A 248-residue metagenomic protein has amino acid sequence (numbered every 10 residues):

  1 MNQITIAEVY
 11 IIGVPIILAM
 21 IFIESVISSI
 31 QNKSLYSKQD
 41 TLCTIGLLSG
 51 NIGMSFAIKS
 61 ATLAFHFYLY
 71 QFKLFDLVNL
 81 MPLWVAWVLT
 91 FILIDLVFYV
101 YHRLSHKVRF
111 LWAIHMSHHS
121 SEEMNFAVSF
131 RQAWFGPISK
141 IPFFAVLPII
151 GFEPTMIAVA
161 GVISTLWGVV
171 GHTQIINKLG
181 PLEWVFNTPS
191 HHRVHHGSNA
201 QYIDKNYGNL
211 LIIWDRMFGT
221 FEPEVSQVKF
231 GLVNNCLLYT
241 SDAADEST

Functional and structural regions predicted by a protein language model:
T5-P15, V85-I94: Alpha-helical transmembrane segments
A7-A19, G46-I58: Alpha-helical transmembrane segments of integral membrane proteins, especially early/N-terminal helices
I16-S25, D95: Central hydrophobic cores of alpha-helical transmembrane segments in multi-pass inner-membrane proteins across all
F22-L42: Membrane-interface helix-loop junction between the first two transmembrane segments
S49-A61, D76, M81-N235: Membrane-embedded catalytic scaffold of the fatty acid hydroxylase/desaturase
Y239-S247: Conserved small/polar residues in nucleotide/adenosyl-binding loops
